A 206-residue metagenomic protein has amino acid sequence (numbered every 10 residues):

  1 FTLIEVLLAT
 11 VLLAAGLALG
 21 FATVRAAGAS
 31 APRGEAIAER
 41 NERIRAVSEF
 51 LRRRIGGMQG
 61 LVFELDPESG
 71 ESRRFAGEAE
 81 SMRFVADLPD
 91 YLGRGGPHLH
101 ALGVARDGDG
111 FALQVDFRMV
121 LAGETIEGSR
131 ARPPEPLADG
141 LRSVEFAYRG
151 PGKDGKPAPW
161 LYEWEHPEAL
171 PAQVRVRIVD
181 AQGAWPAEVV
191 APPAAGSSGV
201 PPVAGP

Functional and structural regions predicted by a protein language model:
F1-V24: N-terminal single-pass transmembrane signal-anchor helix
L19, T23-A122: Extracytoplasmic beta-strand-rich oligomerization domains located immediately C-terminal to a leader/signal peptide
D66-P67, G150-G152, D180: Acidic surface patches and DE-rich sequence motifs
D90-A172, V200, A204-P206: Intrinsically disordered, low-complexity regions enriched in Pro/Ser/Thr/Gly and acidic residues
A181-W185: Short acidic/polar inter-strand loop motif in beta-rich domains
A187-A191: Edge beta-strands of extracellular beta-sandwich domains
